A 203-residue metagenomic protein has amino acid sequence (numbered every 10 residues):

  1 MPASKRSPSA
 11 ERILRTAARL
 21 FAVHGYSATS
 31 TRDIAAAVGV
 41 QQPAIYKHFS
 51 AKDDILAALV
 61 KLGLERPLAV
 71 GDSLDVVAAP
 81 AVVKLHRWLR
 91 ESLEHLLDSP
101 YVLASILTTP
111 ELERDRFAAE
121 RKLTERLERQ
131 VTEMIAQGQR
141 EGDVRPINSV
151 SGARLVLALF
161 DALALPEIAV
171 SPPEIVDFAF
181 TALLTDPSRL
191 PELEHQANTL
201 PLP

Functional and structural regions predicted by a protein language model:
S9-A17, I34, L59-G63, P67 (+1 more regions): Generic hydrophobic, amphipathic alpha-helix propensity
R12, L20-D54, A58: Helix-turn-helix
K52, G63, P67, L85-S92 (+3 more regions): Hydrophobic/aromatic residues within well-ordered alpha-helical segments
A58, A69-Y101, A153-V156: Hydrophobic alpha-helical connector segments
E65-L68, D115-E141, V150-R154: Amphipathic alpha-helical packing segments from all-alpha helical-bundle domains
H95-D115, E192: Amphipathic alpha-helical segments used for helix-helix packing
E125, R129-R140, L165-P203: C-terminal peripheral helix-coil segments that are non-catalytic and often amphipathic
F160: Cytochrome P450 catalytic-core helices
